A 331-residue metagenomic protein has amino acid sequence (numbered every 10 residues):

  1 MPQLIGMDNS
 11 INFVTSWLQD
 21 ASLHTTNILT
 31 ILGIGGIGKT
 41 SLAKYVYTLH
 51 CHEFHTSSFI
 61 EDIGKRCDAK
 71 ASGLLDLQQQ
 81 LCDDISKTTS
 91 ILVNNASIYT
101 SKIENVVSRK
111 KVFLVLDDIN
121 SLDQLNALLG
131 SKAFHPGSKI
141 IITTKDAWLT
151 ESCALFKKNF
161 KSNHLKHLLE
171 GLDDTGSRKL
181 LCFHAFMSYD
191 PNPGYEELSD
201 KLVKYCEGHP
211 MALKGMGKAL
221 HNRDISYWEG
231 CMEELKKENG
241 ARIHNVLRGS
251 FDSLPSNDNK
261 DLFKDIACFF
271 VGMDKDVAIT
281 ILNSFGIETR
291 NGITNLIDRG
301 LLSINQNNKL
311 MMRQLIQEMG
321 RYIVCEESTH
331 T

Functional and structural regions predicted by a protein language model:
M1-I37, S41-H50, E61-I63, G73 (+7 more regions): N-terminal flanking helix/linker immediately upstream of nucleotide/cofactor-binding cores
T48-H55, S97-L172: A conserved switch/coupling segment of P-loop NTPase cores
C67-A69, L149-C153, G320: Switch/connector loops and helix/strand junctions flanking conserved nucleotide-binding motifs in nucleotide-processing
L81-S97, P136-G137, D146-D261, M273-K275 (+3 more regions): Non-catalytic, charged helical/coil tracts that couple and regulate nucleotide-powered enzyme cores
C268-F269, V277-E288: Short helix-coil junctions and helix-kink-helix linkers
N283-M319: C-terminal boundary/linker of central alpha/beta nucleotide-binding cores
I316-T331: Short, amphipathic alpha-helical interaction segments positioned at domain boundaries
